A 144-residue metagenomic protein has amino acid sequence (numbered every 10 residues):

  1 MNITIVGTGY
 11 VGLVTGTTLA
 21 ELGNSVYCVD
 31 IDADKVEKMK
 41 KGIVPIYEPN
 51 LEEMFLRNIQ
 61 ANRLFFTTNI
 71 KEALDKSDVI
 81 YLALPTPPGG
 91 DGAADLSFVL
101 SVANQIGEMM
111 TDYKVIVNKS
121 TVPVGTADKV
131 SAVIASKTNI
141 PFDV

Functional and structural regions predicted by a protein language model:
M1-I43: NAD(P)+-binding Rossmann beta1-loop-alpha1 motif at the extreme N-terminus of oxidoreductases
V6, T18, R63, A73 (+4 more regions): N-terminal glycine-rich phosphate-binding loop for ADP-containing cofactors
I31, I43-R57: Basic, amphipathic N-terminal segments that precede the first structured/catalytic domain
M39, F55, V130-I134: Hydrophobic packing residues within well-ordered alpha-helices of enzyme cores
L51-D78, P88-G89, G107: A structured beta-alpha segment of the ubiquitous adenosine-cofactor-binding alpha/beta core
K76, L82-L84, K119: Short, well-ordered coil/turn residues at beta-beta hairpins and beta-strand->alpha-helix junctions within
P88-V144: Rossmann-like NAD(P)(H) cofactor-binding subdomain of soluble oxidoreductases
